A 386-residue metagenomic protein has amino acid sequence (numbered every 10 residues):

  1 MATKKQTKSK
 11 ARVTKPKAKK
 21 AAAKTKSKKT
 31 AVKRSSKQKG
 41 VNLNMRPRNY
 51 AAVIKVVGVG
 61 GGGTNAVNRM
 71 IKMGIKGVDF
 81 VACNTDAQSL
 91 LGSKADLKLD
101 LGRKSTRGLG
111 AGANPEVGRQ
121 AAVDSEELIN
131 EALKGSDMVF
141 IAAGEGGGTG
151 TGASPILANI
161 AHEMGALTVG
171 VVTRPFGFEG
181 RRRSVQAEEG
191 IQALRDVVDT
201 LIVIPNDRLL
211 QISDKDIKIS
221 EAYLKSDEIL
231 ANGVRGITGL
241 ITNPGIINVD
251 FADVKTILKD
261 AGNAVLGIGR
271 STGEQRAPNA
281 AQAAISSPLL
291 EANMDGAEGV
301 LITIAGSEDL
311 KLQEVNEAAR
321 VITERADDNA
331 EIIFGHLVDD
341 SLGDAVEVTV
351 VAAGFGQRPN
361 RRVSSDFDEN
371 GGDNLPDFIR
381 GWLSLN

Functional and structural regions predicted by a protein language model:
A2-N386: Tubulin/FtsZ superfamily GTPase core signature
